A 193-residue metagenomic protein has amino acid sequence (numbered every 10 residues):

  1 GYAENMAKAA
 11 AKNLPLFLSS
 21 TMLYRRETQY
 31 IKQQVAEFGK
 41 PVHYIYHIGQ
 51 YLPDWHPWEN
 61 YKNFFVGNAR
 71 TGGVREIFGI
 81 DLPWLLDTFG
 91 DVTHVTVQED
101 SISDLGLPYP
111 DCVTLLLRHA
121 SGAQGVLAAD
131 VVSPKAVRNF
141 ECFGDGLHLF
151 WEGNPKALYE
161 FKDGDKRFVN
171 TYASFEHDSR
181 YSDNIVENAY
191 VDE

Functional and structural regions predicted by a protein language model:
G1, F17-Y24: Rossmann-like NAD(P)(H) cofactor-binding subdomain of soluble oxidoreductases
Y2-P15: Rossmann-fold NAD(P)-binding glycine/threonine-rich loop
L16-S19, V126-A128: Short catalytic-loop micro-motif centered on adjacent basic/acidic residues
M22-Q98, S103-G106: Predominantly a Rossmann-like dinucleotide-binding segment in NAD(P)-dependent oxidoreductases
T28-Y30, P53-N60, L107-P110, R138-F140 (+3 more regions): Short aromatic-enriched loop/helix-cap "lid" or pocket-rim segments at secondary-structure transitions that line
I77-A157: Contiguous beta-strand/loop segments that form the cofactor/metal-binding neighborhood of enzyme cores
D145-E193: C-terminal glycine/acidic-rich active-site capping loop/insertion
